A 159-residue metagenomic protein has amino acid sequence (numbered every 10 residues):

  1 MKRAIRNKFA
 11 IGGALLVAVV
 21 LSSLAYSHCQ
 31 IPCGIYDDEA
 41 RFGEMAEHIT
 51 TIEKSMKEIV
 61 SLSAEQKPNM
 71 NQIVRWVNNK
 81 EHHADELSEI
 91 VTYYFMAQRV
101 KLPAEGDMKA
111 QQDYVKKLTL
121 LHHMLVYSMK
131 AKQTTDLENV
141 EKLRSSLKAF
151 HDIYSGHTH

Functional and structural regions predicted by a protein language model:
K2-G13: Bacterial N-terminal signal peptides that target proteins for export
S22-L24: N-terminal signal peptide c-region/cleavage motif recognized by signal peptidases
Y26-P68: Immediate post-signal-peptide N-terminus of mature secreted/exported proteins
F42, L120-H159: C-terminal amphipathic alpha-helix
E44-E47, T51-K54, E58, N79 (+5 more regions): Charged, amphipathic alpha-helical oligomerization/scaffolding segments
M56-K67, Q98, L102, S128-T135 (+1 more regions): Secondary-structure edge/capping motif, primarily at the C-terminal ends of alpha-helices and the immediately following
M56-Q98: Alpha-helical segments in soluble extracytoplasmic regions
H83, L87-K132: Long, amphipathic, charge-rich alpha-helical segments that form helical bundles/coiled-coils
